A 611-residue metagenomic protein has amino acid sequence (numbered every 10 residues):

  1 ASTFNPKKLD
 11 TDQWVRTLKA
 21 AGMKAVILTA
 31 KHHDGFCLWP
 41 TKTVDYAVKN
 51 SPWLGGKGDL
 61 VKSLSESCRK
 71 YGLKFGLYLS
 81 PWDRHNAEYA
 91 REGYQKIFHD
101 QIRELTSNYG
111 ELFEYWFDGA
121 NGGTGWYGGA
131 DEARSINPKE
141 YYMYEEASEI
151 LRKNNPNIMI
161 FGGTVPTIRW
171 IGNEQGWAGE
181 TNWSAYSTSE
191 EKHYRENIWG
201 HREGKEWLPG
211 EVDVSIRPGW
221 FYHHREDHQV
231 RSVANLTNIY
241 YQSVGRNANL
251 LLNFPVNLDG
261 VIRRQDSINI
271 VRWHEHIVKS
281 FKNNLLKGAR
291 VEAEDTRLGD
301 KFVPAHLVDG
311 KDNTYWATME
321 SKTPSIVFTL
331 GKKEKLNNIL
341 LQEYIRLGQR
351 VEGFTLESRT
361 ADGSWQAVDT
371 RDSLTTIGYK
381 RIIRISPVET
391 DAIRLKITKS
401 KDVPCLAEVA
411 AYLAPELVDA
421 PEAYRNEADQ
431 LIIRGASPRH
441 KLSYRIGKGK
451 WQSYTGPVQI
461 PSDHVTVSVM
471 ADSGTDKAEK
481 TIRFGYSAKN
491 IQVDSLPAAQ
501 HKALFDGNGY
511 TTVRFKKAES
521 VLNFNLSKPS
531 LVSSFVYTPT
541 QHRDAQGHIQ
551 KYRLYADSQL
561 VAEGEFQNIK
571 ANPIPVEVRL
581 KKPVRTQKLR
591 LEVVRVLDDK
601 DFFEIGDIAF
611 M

Functional and structural regions predicted by a protein language model:
A1-S321, V327-F328, L340-Q342, R346-Q349 (+6 more regions): Mature catalytic domains of secreted/periplasmic carbohydrate-active enzymes
I27-A30, S358-R359, E479: Ser/Thr-glycine-rich phosphate-binding loops at phosphate-binding pockets of nucleotides, nucleotide cofactors
E111, R246-A248, D391, H440 (+1 more regions): Short coil/turn segments at beta-strand junctions that form active-site/ligand-binding loops
Q265-I268, R272, H276-S280, D309-D369 (+3 more regions): Aromatic, loop-rich ligand-recognition surfaces of beta-strand-rich domains
D372-T375, K448-G456, F566-K570: Short beta-strand segments within Ig-like beta-sandwich modules, predominantly Fibronectin type-III
P415-V521, L531, T540: Short, compositionally stereotyped local motifs that mark structural "simplifiers"
